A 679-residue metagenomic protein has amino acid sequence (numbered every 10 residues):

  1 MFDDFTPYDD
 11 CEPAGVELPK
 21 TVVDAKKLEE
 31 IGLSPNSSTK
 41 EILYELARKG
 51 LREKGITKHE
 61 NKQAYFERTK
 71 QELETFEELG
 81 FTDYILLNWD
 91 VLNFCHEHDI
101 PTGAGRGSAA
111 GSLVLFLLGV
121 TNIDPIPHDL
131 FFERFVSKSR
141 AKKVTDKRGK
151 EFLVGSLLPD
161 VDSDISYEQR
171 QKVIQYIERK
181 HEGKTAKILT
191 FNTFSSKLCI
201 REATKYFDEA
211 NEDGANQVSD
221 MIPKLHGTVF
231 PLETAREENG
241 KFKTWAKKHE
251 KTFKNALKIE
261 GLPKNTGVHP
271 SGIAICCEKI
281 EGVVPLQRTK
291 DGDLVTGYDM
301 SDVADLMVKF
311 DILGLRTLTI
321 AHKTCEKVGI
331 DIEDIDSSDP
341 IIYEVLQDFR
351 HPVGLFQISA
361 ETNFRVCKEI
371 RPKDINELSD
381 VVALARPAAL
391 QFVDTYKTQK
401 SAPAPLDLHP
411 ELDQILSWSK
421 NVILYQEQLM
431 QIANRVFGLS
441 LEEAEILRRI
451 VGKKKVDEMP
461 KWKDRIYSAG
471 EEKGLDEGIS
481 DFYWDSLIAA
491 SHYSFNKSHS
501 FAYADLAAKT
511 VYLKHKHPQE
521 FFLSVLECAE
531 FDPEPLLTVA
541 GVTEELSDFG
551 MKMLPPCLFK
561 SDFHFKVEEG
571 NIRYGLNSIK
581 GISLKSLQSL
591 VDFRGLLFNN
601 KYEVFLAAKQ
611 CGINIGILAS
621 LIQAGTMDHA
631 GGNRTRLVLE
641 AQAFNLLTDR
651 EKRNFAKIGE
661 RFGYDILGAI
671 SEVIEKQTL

Functional and structural regions predicted by a protein language model:
F2, T6-L679: Noncatalytic, beta-rich nucleic-acid-contacting surfaces in large DNA/RNA-processing enzymes
